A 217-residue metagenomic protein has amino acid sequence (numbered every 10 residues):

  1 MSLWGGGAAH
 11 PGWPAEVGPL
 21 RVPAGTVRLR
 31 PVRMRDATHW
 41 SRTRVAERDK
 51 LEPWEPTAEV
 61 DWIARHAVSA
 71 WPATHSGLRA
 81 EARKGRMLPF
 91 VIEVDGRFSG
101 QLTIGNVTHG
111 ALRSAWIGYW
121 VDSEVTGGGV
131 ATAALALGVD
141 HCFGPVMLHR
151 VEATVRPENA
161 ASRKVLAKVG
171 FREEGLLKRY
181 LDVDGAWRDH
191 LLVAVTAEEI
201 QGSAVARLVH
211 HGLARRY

Functional and structural regions predicted by a protein language model:
M1-E124, W187-Y217: GNAT-family acyltransferases
M34, P157-N159: A short coil/beta-turn micro-motif at the C-terminal edge of the histidine kinase catalytic ATP-binding domain
Y119-V121, G127-H141, A160-K168: Conserved acetyl-CoA-binding loop-helix of GNAT-fold acetyltransferases
G144-T154: Conserved GNAT acetyl-CoA-binding A-motif
T154, R172-D189: Conserved catalytic-core motifs of GNAT/GCN5-like acyltransferases
